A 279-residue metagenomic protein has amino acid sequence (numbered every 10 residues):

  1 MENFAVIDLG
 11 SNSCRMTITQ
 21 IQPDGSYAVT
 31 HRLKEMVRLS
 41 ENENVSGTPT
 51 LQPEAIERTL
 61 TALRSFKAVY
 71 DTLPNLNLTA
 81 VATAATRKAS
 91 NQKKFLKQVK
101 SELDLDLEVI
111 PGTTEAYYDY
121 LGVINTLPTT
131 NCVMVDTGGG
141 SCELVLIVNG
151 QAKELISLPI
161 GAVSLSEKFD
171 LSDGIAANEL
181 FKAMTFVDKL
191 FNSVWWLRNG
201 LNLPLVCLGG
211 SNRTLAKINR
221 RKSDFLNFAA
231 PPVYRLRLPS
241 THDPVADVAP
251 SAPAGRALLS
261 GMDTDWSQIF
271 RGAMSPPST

Functional and structural regions predicted by a protein language model:
M1-A5: Extreme N-terminal starter segment of soluble prokaryotic enzymes
V6, V109, M134: Conserved SAM-binding loop
D8-S13, V135-S141, G161, L208-S211: A short acidic Gly-Thr/Ser loop motif
I18-Q20, N42-A68, T83-K97, S101-N131 (+3 more regions): Helical "lid/coupling" subdomains associated with nucleotide-phosphate turnover
G25-T30, Q151-K153: Beta-strand initiation motifs
A28-L39: N-terminal glycine-rich anion-binding loops that anchor highly charged ligand groups
N77-A80: Conserved beta-strand/loop subsegment of P-loop NTPase cores
